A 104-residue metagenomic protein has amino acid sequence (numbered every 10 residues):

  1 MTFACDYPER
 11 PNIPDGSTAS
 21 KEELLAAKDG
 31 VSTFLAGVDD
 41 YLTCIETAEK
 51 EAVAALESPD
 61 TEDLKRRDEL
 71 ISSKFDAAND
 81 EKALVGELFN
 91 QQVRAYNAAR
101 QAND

Functional and structural regions predicted by a protein language model:
M1-T43: Immediate post-signal-peptide N-terminus of mature secreted/exported proteins
A48-D104: Compact alpha-helical subdomains of small soluble proteins
